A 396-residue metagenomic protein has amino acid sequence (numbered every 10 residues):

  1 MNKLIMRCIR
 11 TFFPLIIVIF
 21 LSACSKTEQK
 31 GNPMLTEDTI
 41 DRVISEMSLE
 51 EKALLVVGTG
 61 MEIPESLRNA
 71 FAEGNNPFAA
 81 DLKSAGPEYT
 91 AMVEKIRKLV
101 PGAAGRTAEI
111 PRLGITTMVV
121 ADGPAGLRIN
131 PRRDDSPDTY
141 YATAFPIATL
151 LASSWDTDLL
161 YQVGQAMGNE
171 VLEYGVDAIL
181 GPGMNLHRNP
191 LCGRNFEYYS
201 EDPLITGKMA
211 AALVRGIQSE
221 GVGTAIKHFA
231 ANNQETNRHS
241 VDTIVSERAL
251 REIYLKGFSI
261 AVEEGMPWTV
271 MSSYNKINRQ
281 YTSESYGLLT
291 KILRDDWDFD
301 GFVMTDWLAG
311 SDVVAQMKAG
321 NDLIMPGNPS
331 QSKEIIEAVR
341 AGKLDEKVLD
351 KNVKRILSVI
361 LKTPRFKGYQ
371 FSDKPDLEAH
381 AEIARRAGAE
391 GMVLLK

Functional and structural regions predicted by a protein language model:
M1-N2, L35: Accessible peptide chain termini
N2-F13: Bacterial N-terminal signal peptides that target proteins for export
F12-S22: Bacterial N-terminal signal peptides
C24-K396: Glycoside hydrolase catalytic-domain context in secreted enzymes
